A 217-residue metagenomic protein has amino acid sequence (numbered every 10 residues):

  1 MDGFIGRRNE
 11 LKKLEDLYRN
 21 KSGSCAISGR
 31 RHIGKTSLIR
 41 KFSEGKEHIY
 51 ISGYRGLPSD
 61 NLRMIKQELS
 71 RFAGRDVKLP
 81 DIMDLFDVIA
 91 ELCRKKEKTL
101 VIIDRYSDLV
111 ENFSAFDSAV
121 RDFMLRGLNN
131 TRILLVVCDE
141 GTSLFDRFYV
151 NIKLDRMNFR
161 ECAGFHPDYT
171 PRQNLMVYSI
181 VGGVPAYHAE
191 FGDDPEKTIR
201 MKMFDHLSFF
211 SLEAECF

Functional and structural regions predicted by a protein language model:
M1-F217: Phosphate-binding site recognition
